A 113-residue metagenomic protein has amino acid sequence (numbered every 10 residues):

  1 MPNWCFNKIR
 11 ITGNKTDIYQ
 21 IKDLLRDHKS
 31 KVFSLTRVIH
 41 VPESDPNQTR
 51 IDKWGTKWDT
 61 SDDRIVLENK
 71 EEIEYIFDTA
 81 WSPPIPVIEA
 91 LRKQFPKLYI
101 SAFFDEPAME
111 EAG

Functional and structural regions predicted by a protein language model:
M1-G113: Long, contiguous binding/interaction regions
